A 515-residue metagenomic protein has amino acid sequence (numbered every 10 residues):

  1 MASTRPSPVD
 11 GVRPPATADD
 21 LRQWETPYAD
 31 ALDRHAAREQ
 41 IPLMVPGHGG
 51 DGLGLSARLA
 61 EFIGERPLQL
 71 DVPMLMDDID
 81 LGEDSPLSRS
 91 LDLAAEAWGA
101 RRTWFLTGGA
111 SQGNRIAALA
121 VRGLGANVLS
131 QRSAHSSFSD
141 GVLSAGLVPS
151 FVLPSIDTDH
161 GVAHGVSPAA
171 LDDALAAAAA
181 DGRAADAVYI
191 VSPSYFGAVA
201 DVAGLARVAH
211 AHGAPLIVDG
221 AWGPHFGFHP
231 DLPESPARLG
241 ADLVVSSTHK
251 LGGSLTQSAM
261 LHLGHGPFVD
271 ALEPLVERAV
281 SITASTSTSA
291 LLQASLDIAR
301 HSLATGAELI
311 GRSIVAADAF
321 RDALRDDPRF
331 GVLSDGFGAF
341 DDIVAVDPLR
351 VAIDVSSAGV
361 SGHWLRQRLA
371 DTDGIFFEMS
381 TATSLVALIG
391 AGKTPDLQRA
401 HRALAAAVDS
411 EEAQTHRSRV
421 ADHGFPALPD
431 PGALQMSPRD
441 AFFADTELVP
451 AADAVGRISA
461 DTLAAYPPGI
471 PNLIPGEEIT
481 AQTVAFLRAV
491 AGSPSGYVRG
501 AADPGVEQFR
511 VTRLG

Functional and structural regions predicted by a protein language model:
M1-R66, A464, P468-P471, G500-A502 (+1 more regions): N-terminal glycine-rich, Lys/His-bearing helix-loop that initiates the first secondary-structure elements of many
A18, Y28-A31, A37, G82 (+2 more regions): Conserved PLP-enzyme active-site core in the AAT-like
F62-Q112: Conserved N-terminal alpha-helix of the aminotransferase class I/II PLP-enzyme fold
R102-W104, S246, G374-E378, Y497-V498: A short linear hydrophobic-aromatic micro-motif
S194, S302-L303, S357, A391-P395: A generic structural motif
E273-E277, A294-L303, V344-L349, M379-L385 (+2 more regions): Short acidic (Asp/Glu) and glycine-rich catalytic loops that position anionic groups and cofactors
E308-V386, A391, E412-G432: Conserved small-domain helix->loop->beta segment predominantly found in fold-type I
R368, T372, M379-G515: PLP-dependent enzyme catalytic core of the Aspartate aminotransferase-like
